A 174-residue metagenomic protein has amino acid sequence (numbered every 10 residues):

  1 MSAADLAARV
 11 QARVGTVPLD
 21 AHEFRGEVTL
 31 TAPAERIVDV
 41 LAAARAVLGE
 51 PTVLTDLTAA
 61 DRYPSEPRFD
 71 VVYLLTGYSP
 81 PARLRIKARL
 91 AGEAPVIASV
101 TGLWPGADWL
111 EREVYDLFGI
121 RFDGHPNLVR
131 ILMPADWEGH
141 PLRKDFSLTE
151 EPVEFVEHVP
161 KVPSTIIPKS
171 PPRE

Functional and structural regions predicted by a protein language model:
M1-E174: Terminal low-complexity/charged segments
